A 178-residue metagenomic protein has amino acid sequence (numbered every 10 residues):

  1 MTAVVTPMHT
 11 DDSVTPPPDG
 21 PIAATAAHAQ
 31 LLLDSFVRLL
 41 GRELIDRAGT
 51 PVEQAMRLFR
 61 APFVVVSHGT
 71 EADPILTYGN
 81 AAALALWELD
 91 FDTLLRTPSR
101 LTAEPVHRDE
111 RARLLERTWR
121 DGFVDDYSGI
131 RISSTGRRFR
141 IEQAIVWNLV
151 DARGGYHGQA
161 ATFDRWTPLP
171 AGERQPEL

Functional and structural regions predicted by a protein language model:
M1-I45: Short, low-complexity N-terminal regulatory "tails/caps" that precede and couple sensory modules
V5-D12, P18-G20, E53-L178: Sensory/regulatory domains in signal-transduction proteins
T25, G41, T50-P51, P170: Serine/threonine-rich low-complexity intrinsically disordered regions
I45-A55: Acidic, metal-coordinating catalytic segment for phosphate/diphosphate chemistry, firing primarily on the Nudix
